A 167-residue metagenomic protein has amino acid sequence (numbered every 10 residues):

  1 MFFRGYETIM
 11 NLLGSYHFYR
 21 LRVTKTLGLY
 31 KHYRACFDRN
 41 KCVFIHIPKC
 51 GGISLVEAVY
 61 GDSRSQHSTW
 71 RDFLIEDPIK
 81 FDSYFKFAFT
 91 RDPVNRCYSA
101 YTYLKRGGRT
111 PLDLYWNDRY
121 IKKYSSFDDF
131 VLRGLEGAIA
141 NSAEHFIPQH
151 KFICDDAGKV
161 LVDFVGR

Functional and structural regions predicted by a protein language model:
M1-R167: Membrane-interface amphipathic segments in extracytoplasmic regions
